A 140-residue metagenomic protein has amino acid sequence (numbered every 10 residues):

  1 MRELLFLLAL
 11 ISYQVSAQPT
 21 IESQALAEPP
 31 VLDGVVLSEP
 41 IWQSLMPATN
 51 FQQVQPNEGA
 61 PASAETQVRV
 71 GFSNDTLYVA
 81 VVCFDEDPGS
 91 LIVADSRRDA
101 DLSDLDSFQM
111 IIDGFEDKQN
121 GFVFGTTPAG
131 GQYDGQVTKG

Functional and structural regions predicted by a protein language model:
M1-L4: Positively charged n-region of N-terminal signal peptides that target proteins for export
F6-A9: Sec-dependent N-terminal signal peptides
S12-Q14: N-terminal signal peptide c-region/cleavage motif recognized by signal peptidases
A17-G140: Structural preference for beta-rich elements and adjacent junctions enriched in aromatics
